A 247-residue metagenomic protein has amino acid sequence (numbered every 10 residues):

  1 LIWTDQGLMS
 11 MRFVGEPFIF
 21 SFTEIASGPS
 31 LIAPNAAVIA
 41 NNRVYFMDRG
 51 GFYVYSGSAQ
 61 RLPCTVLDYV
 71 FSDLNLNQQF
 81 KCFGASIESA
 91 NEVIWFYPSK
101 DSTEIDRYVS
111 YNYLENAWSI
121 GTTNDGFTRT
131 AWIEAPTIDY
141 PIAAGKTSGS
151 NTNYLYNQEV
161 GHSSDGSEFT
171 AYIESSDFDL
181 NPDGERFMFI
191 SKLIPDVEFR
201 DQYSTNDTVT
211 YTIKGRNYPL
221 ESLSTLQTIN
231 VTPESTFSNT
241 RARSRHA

Functional and structural regions predicted by a protein language model:
L1-T4, Y45-D48: Short beta-strand motif characteristic of blades in beta-propeller domains
I2-A26: Surface-exposed extracellular loop regions of Gram-negative outer-membrane beta-barrel proteins
S27-R43, R49-A247: Beta-sheet repeat architectures centered on beta-propellers
